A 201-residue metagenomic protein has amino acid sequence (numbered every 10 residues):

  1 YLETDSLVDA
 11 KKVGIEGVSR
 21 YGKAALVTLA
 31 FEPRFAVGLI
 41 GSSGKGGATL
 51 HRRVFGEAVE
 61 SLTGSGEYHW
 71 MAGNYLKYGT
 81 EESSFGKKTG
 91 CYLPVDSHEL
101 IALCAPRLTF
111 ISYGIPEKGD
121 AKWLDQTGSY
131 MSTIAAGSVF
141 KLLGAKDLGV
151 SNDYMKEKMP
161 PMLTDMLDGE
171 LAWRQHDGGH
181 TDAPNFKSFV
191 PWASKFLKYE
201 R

Functional and structural regions predicted by a protein language model:
Y1-R201: Ligand-binding pocket scaffold of soluble enzyme catalytic domains
